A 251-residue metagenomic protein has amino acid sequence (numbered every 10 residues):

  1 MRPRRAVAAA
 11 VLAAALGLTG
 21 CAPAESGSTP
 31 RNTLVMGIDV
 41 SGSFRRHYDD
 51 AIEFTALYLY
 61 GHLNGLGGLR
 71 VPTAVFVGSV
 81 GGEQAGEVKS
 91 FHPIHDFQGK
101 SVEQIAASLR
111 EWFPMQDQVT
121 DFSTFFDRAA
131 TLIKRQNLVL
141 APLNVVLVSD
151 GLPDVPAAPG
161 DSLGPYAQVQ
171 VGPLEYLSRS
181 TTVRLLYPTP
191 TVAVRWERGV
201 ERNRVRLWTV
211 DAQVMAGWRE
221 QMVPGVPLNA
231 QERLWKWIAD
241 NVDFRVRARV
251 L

Functional and structural regions predicted by a protein language model:
G17-G20: C-terminal motif of bacterial Sec signal peptides marking the signal peptidase cleavage site
A22-A24: Bacterial signal peptide processing site
P30-P93, N144-V146: Von Willebrand factor
F76-R110, R198-E201: Short beta-strand-loop
D96-P142, P188-T189: Von Willebrand factor
V119-G172: Exposed acidic/Ser/Thr-rich ligand/metal-binding surfaces
L152-N203: VWA/integrin I-like adhesion module and closely mimicked acidic/polar interface patches used
T191-L251: P/S/T/G-enriched low-complexity
